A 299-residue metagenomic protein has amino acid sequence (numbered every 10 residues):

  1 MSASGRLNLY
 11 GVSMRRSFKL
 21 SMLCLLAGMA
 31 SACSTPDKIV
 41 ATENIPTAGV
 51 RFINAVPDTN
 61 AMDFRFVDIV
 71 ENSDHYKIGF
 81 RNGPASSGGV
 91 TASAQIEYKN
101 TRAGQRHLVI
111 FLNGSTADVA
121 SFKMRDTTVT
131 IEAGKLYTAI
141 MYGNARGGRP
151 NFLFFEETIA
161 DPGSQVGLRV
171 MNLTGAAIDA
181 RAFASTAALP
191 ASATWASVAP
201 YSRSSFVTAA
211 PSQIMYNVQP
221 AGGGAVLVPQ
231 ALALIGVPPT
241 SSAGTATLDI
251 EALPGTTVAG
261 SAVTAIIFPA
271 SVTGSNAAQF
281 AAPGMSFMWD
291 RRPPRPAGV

Functional and structural regions predicted by a protein language model:
M1-S2: Mature, secreted membrane-active peptide modules
G5-M22: Bacterial N-terminal signal peptides that target proteins for export
L23-A27: Hydrophobic alpha-helical targeting segments used for export or membrane insertion
G28-A32: C-terminal motif of bacterial Sec signal peptides marking the signal peptidase cleavage site
C33-V299: Intrinsically disordered, low-complexity polar regions and short flexible loop motifs
